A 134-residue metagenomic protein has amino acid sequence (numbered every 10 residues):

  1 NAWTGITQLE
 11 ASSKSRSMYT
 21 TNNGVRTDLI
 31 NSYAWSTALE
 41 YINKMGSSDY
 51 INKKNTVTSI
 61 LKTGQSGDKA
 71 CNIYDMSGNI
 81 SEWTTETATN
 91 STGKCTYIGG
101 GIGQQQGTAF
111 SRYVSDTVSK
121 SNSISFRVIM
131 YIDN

Functional and structural regions predicted by a protein language model:
N1-D75: Short aromatic-cysteine micro-motif
A2-Y19, I30, N90-N134: Disulfide-stabilized, aromatic/cysteine-rich ligand-recognition loop
V25, K69-A70, M76-N79, G93 (+2 more regions): Residues that flank catalytic or metal-binding motifs in active/ligand-binding sites
W35, A88-T89: Surface-exposed, flexible loop/turn segments at secondary-structure boundaries
L39-Y41, W83, N90: Short, function-defining helix-loop hinge/capping sites that tune catalysis or transport
S77-T87: Active-site-proximal beta-strands of protease catalytic cores
